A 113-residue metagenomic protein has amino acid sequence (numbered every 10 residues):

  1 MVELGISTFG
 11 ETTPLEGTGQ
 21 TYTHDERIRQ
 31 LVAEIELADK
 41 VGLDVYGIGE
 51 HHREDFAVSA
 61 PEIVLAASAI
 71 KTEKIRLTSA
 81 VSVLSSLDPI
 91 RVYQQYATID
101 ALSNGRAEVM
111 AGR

Functional and structural regions predicted by a protein language model:
M1-T78: N-terminal beta1-alpha1-beta2 module of alpha/beta enzyme domains
V2-H24, S86-R113: Flexible, glycine-rich active-site loops centered on histidine and acidic residues that chelate a metal or position
G49, A80, M110-G112: Structural motif
S79-L87: Active-site nucleophile and cofactor-binding loops and adjacent substrate-binding regions of central metabolic enzymes
